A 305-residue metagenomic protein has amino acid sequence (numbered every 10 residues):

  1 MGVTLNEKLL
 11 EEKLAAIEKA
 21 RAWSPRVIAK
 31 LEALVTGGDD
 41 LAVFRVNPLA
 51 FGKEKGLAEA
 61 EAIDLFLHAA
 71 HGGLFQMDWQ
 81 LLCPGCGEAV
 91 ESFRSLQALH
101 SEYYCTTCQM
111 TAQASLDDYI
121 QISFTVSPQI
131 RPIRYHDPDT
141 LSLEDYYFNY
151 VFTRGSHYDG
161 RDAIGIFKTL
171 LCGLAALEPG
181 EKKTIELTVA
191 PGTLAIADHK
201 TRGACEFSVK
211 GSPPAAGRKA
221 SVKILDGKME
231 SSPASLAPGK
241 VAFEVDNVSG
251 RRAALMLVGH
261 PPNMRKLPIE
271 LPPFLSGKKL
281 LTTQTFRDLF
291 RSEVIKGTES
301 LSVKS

Functional and structural regions predicted by a protein language model:
M1-A16, Y103-Y104, Q121-V151, S249-R252 (+1 more regions): Defense-system signaling and execution modules centered on TIR/cGAS-STING-like, death/scaffold domains and their
M1-L74: N-terminal alpha-helical interaction blocks
L34, A89, T111, L289-E293: Conserved, well-folded catalytic cores of nucleic-acid-processing and energy-transducing macromolecular machines
H71-T140: Cys/His-rich short segments
Q113-G203: Long, charge-rich boundary regions
P191, C205-F207, P214-P268: Extended acidic/polar, glycine-enriched regions that form or flank non-catalytic beta-rich accessory modules
L255-F290, V294-G297: Non-catalytic propeptide/linker segments at domain boundaries
T298-S305: Catalytic NTP-binding/metal-coordinating core of nucleotidyl cyclase/transferase enzymes
